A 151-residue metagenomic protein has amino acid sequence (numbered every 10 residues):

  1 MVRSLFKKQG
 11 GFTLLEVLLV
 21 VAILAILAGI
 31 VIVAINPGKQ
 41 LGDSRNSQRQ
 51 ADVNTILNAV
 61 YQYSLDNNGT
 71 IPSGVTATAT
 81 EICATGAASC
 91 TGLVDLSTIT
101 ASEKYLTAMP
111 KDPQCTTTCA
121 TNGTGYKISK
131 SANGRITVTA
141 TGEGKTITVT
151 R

Functional and structural regions predicted by a protein language model:
M1-F12: N-terminal leader/signal peptides at the extreme start of proteins
F12-A22: N-terminal signal-anchor/signal peptide hydrophobic helix marking the start of the first transmembrane segment
V20-I26, I30-V31, V53, V60: Hydrophobic aliphatic residue packing
L24-S44: C-terminal juxtamembrane segment of a hydrophobic transmembrane alpha-helix
N36, T107, T139: Residue-level detector of conserved, well-ordered beta-strand and adjacent loop positions that form binding/recognition
G42-V53: Membrane-proximal amphipathic alpha-helices that sit immediately adjacent to an N-terminal transmembrane/signal-anchor
N58-Y61, L65-R135, T150: Extracellular/periplasmic head regions of type IV pilus-like filament subunits
T137-R151: Short, low-complexity, Pro/Ser/Thr/Gly-rich segments in the mature regions of secreted, periplasmic
